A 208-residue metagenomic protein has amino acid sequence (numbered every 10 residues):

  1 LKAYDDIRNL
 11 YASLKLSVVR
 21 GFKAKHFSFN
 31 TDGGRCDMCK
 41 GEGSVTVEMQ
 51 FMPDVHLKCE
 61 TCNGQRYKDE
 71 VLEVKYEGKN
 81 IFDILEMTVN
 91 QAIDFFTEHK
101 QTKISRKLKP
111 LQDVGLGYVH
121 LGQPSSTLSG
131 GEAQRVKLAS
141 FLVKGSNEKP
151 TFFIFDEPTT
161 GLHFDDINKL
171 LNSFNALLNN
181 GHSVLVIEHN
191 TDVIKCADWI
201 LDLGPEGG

Functional and structural regions predicted by a protein language model:
L1-G208: Conserved phosphate-binding elements of NTP-dependent enzyme cores
